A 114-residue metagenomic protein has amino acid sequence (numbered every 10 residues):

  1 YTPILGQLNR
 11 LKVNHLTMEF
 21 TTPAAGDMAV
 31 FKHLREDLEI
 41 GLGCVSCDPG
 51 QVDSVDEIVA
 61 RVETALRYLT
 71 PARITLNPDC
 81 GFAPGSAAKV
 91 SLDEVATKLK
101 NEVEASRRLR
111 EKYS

Functional and structural regions predicted by a protein language model:
Y1-S114: Domain-level signal for soluble alpha/beta catalytic cores
